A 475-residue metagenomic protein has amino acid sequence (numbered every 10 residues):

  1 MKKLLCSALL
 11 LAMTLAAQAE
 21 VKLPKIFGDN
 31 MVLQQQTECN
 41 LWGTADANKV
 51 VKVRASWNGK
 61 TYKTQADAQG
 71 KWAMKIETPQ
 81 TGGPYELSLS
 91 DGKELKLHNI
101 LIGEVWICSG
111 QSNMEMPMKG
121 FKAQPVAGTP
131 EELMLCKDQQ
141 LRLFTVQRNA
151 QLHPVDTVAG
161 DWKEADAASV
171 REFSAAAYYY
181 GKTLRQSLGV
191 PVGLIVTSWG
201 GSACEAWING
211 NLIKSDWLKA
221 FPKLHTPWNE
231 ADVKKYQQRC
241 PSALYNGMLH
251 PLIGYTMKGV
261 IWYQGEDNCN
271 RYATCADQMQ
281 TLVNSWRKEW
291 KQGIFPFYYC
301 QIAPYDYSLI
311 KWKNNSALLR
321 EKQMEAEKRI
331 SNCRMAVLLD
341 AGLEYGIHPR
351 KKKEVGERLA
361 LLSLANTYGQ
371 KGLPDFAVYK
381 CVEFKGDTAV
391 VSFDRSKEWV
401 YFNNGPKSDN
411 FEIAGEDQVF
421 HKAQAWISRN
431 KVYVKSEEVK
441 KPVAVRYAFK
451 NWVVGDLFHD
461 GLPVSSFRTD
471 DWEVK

Functional and structural regions predicted by a protein language model:
M1-L4: Positively charged n-region of N-terminal signal peptides that target proteins for export
L10-Q18: Hydrophobic h-region of N-terminal signal peptides that target proteins for export in Gram-negative bacteria
E20-K475: Cell-envelope and extracellular/periplasmic
